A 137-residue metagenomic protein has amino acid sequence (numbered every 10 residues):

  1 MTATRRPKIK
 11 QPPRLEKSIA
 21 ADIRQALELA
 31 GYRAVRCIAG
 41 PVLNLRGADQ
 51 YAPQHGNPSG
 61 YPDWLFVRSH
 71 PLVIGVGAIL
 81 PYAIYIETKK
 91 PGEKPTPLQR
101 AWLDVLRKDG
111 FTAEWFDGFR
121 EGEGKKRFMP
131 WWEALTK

Functional and structural regions predicted by a protein language model:
M1-K137: Catalytic phosphate/metal-binding cores of nucleic-acid and nucleotide-processing enzymes, i.e., regions that mediate
